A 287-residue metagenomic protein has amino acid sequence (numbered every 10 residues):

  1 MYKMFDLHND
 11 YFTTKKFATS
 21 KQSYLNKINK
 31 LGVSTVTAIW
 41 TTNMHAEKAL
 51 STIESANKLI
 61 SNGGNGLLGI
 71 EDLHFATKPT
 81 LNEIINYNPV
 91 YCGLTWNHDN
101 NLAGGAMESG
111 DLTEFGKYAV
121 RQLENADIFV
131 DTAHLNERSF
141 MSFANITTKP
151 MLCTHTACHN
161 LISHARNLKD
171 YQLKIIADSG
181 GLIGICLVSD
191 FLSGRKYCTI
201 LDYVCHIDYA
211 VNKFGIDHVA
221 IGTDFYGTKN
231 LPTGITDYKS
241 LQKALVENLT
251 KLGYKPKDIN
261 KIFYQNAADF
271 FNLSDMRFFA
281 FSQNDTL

Functional and structural regions predicted by a protein language model:
M1-C186, D190-K196, D208-V211, H218 (+1 more regions): Extended, charged catalytic domains and RNA/DNA-binding interfaces, predominantly in divalent-metal-using enzymes
T41-N43, G227, Y264-D269: A short, acidic, flexible beta-alpha connecting loop/helix-capping segment that sits on the rim of active
D72-A76, F225-Y226, A268: Short, internal active-site loops enriched in acidic
L187, F214-Y238: Short acidic/histidine-rich active-site segments
G234-S282, L287: Mid-to-C-terminal alpha-helical segments outside catalytic/metal-binding sites
